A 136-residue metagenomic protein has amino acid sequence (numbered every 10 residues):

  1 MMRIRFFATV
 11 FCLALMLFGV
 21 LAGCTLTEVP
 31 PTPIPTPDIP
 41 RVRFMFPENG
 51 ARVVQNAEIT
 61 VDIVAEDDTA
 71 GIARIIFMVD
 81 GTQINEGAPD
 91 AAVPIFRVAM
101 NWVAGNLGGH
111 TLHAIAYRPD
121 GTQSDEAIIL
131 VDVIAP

Functional and structural regions predicted by a protein language model:
M1-A22: Sec-dependent bacterial lipoprotein signal peptides
C24-P136: Long, low-complexity serine/threonine/glycine- and acidic-rich segments characteristic of extracellular
